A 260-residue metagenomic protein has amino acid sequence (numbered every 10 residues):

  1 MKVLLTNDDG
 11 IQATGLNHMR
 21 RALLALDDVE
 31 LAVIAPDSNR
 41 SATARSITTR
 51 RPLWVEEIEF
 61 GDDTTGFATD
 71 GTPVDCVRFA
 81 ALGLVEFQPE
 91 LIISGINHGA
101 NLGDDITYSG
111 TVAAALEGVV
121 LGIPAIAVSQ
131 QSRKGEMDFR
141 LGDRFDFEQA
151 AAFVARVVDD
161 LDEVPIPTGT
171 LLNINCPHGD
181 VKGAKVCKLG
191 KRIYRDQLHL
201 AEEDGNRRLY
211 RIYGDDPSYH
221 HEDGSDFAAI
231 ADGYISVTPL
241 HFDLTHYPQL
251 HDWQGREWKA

Functional and structural regions predicted by a protein language model:
V3-T6, M19-G83, F87-Q88: A cross-family phosphate/adenosyl-ligand binding-site feature
D9, N39, T72-P73, N97-A100 (+2 more regions): Short glycine-rich anion-binding loops that position phosphate/pyrophosphate groups of nucleotides and phosphorylated
I34-P36, S94-N97, A127-S129, I174-P177 (+1 more regions): Short beta-strand segments
A80-E86, A113-P124: Alpha-helix C-terminal capping segments
L91: Short, Asp-centered acidic motifs that coordinate Mg2+ and/or phosphate in catalytic or ligand-binding sites
A100-S109: Glycine/threonine-rich flexible loop motifs
V119-G142: Glycine-rich phosphate/pyrophosphate-binding loops and their adjacent beta-strand/loop elements at enzyme active sites
L141-A260: Electrostatically charged, flexible surface regions
